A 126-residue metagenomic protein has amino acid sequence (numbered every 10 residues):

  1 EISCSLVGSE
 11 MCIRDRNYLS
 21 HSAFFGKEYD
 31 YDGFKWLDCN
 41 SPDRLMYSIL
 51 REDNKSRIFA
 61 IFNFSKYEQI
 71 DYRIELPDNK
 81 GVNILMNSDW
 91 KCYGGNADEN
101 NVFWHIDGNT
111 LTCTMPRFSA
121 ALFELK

Functional and structural regions predicted by a protein language model:
E1-G8, C12-I13: Single conserved hydrophobic/aromatic residue that forms the stacking wall/gate of nucleotide- or nucleobase-binding
E10, R14-S22: Signature of the catalytic double-stranded beta-helix
K27-F34: Short Pro/Gly-enriched beta-strand edge/turn motifs at strand-loop
D38-P77, F118, E124: Carbohydrate-binding surface patches
R73-W104: C-terminal accessory region downstream of the catalytic core in glycan-modifying enzymes
E99-K126: C-terminal beta-strand-rich structural cap/linker in extracellular carbohydrate-active enzymes
